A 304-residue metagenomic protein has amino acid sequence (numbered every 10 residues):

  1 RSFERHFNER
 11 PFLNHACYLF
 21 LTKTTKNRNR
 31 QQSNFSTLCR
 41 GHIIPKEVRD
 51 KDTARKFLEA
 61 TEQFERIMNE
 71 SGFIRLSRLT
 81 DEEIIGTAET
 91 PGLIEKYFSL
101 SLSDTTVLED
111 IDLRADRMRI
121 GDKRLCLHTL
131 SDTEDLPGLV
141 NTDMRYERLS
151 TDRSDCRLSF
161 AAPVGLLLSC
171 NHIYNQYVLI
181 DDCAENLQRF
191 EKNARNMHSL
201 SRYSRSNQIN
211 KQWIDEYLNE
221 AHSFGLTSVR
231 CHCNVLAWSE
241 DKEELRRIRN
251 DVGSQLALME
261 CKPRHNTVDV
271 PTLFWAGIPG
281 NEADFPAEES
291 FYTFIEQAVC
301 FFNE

Functional and structural regions predicted by a protein language model:
R1-F301: Extended, folded cores of ATP/NTP-driven motor/assembly subunits in large transport and secretion machines
E304: P-loop NTPase catalytic phosphate-binding loop
